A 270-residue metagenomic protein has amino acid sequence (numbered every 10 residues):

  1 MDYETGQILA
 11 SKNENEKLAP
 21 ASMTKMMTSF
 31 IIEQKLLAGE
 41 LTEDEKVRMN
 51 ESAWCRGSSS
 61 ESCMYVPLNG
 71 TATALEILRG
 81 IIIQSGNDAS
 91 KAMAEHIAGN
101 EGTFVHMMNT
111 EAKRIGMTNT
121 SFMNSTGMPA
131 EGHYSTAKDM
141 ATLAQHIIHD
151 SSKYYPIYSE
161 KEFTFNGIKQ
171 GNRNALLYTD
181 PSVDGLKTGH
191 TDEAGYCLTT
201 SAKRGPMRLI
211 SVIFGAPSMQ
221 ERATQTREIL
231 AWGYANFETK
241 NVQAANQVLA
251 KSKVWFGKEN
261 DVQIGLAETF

Functional and structural regions predicted by a protein language model:
M1-K138, Q145-H149: Active-site-adjacent loops and short helices of periplasmic peptidoglycan-processing enzymes
M117-T118, P129-F270: Domain-terminus/edge residues, biased toward the C-terminal soluble/receptor-binding domains of extracytoplasmic
